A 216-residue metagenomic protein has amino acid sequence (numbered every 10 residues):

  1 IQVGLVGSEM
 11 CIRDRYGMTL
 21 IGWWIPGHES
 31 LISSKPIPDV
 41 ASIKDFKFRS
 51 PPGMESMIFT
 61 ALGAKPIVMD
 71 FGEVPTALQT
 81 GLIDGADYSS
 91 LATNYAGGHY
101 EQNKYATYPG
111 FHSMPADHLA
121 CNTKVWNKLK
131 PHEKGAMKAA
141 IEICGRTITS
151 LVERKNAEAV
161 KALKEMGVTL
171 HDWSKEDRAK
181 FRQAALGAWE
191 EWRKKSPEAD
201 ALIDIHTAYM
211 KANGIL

Functional and structural regions predicted by a protein language model:
I1-G7, C11-I12: Single conserved hydrophobic/aromatic residue that forms the stacking wall/gate of nucleotide- or nucleobase-binding
I12-L216: N-terminal secretory/targeting leader peptides
